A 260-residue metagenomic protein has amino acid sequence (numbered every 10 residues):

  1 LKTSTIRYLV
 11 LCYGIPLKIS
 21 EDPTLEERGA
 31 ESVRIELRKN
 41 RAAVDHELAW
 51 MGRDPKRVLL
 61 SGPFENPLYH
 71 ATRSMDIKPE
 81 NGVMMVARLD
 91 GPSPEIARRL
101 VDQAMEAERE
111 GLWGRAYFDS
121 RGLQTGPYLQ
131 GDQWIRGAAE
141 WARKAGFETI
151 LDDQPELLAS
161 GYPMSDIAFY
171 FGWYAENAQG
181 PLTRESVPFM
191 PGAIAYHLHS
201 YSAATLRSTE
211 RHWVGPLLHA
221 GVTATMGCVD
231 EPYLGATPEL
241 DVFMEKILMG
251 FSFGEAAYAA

Functional and structural regions predicted by a protein language model:
K2-Q133, W141: Structured catalytic cores of large enzymes
K2-T3, L9-D22, E27-E31, I35 (+2 more regions): Catalytic-core segments of thiol-dependent peptidases
S4, A107-L112, A145, T149 (+2 more regions): Short secondary-structure junctions and interdomain/linker hinges
I6, L11, N40, W50-G52 (+4 more regions): A generic structural motif
Q103-A104, L182-E185, W213: Intrinsically disordered, low-complexity boundary segments flanking structured domains
R115, P188-P191, L217-H219, P232: Short amphipathic alpha-helical segments, especially helix-boundary/capping motifs
H212-A260: Active-site-proximal C-terminal subdomain of hydrolase catalytic domains
